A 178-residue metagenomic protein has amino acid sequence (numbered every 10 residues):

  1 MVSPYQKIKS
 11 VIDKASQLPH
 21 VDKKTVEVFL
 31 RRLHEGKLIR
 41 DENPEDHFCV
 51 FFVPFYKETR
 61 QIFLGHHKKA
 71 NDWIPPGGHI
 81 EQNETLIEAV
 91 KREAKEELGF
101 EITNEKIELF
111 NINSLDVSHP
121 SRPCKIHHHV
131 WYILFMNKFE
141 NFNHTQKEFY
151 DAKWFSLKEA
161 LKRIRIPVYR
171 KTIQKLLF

Functional and structural regions predicted by a protein language model:
P4-Q17, T25-E27, N43, F100 (+4 more regions): Membrane-topology and secretion signals of cell-surface/extracellular proteins
K14-F51: Acidic, metal-coordinating catalytic segment for phosphate/diphosphate chemistry, firing primarily on the Nudix
V50, R60, H128-V130, Y150: Change "...and in nucleic-acid phosphodiester-cleaving endonucleases..." to "...and in nucleic-acid processing enzymes
Y56-T59, F135-E140, K158: Short loop segments at secondary-structure junctions
T59-E96: Conserved Nudix-box catalytic region and its N-terminal flanking loop in Nudix hydrolases and closely related
G99-E140: Active-site segment of metal-dependent pyrophosphate-handling enzymes, primarily the Nudix hydrolase catalytic core
N143-K171: NUDIX/MutT-family hydrolases
